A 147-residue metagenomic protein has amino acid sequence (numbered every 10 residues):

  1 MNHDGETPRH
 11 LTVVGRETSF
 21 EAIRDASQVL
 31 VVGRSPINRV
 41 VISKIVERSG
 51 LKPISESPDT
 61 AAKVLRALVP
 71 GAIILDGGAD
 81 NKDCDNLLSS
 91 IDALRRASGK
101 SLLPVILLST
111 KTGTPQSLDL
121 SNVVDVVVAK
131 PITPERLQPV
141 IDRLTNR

Functional and structural regions predicted by a protein language model:
M1-R39, S43-I45, A67, L94 (+2 more regions): Non-catalytic signal-transmission and effector/linker regions of two-component phosphorelay proteins
S35-R39, D76-D83, T112-T114, P134: Short acidic, S/G/P-rich loop/turn micro-motifs used as interaction or catalytic elements
R48-S49: Conserved dinucleotide-binding and phosphotransfer motif residues
E56-A72, D76, N81: Acidic, metal-coordinating helix/loop segments flanking the phosphotransfer/catalytic sites of two-component signaling
I74-S101: Conserved phosphotransfer microenvironments
D85-N86, T110-V127, P139: Alpha4 helix (beta4-alpha4-beta5 surface) of REC/receiver domains from two-component response regulators
S98-G113: A short, hydrophobic beta-strand element within the central beta-sheet of small alpha/beta folds
K130: A Lys-centered signature of the CheY-like receiver
